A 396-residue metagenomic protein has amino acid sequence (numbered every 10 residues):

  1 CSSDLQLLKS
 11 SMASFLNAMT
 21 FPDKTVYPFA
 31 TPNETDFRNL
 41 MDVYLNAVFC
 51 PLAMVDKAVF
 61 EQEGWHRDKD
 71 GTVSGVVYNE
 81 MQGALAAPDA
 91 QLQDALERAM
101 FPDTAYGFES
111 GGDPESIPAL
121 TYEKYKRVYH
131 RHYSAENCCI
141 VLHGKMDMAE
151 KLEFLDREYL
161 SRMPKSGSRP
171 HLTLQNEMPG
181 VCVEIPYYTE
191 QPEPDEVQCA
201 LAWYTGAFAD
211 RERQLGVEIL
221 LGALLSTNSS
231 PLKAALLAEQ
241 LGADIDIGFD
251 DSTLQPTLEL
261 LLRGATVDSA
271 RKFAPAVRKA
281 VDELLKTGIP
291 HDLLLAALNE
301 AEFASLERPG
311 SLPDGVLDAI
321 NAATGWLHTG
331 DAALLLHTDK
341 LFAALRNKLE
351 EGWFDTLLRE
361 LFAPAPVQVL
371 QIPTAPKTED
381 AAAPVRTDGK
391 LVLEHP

Functional and structural regions predicted by a protein language model:
C1: Residue-level detector of conserved catalytic or cofactor/ligand-binding positions in enzyme active sites
D4-V128, L201, L215-E218, L225-S226 (+4 more regions): Acidic/histidine-enriched segments that form metal/cofactor-coordinating and catalytic pocket/exosite environments
A18-P22, F108, H130-E136, P192-D195 (+1 more regions): Short, flexible turn/loop "capping" segments at secondary-structure junctions
T31-T35, G144-M148, T205-F208, L261-S269 (+2 more regions): A generic structural motif
C139-V197, T287, L391-V392: An aromatic/glycine/proline-enriched structural segment found at the starts of mature extracellular/organellar domains
L172-M178, A238-G242, D250-L254, L293-F303 (+2 more regions): A glycine-rich phosphate-binding loop feature that marks nucleotide/adenosyl-phosphate handling sites
D195-G206, L215: Polar, glycine-rich mid-to-C-terminal structural blocks that act as macromolecule-binding/assembly scaffolds
A297-P396: C-terminal regions of mature proteins
